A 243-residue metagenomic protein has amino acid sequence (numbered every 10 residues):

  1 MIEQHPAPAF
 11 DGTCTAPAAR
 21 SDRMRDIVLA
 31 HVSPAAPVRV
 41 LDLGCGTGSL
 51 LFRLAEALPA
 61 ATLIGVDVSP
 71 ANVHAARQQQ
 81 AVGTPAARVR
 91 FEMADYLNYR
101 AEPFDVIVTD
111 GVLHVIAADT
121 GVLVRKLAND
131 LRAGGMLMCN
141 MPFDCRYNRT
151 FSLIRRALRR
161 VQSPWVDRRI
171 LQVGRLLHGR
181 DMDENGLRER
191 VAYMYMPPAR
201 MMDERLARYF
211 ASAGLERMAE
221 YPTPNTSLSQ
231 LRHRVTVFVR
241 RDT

Functional and structural regions predicted by a protein language model:
M1-D22: Class I SAM-dependent methyltransferase Rossmann-like catalytic core, especially the SAM/SAH-binding loop
A18-A36: Conserved alpha-helix/loop element of class I SAM-dependent methyltransferases that forms part of the SAM/SAH-binding
G44-G48: Class I SAM-dependent methyltransferase "Motif I" SAM/SAH-binding loop
S49-L97: Class I SAM-dependent methyltransferase SAM/SAH-binding core
V108: A conserved beta-strand element that flanks and buttresses the S-adenosyl-L-methionine
I116-K126: A short, conserved alpha-helix within the catalytic core of class I
M138-R168: Conserved class I S-adenosyl-L-methionine
Y195-A213: Short alpha-helix
